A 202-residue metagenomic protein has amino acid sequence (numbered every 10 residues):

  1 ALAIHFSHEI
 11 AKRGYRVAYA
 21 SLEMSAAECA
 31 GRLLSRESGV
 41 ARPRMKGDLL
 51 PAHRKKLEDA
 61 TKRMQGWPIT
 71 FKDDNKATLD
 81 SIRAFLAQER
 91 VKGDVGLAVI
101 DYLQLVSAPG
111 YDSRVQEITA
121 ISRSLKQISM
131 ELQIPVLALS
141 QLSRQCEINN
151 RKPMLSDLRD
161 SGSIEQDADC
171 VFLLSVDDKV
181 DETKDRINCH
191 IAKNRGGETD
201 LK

Functional and structural regions predicted by a protein language model:
A1-A3: Glycine-rich phosphate-binding P-loop
H5, E9-D94, A108, K202: Cytosolic-facing regulatory segments adjacent to core modules
Q65, S81, V115-Q116, R159: Acidic, glycine-rich A-domain
L103: Conserved Walker B
V106-S107, Q145: Catalytic P-loop NTPase motifs of RecA-like helicase/translocase cores
S107-Q116: Conserved ATPase-coupling elements of RecA-like P-loop NTPase cores
Q116-K202: Phosphate-binding/switch region of NTP-binding enzymes
